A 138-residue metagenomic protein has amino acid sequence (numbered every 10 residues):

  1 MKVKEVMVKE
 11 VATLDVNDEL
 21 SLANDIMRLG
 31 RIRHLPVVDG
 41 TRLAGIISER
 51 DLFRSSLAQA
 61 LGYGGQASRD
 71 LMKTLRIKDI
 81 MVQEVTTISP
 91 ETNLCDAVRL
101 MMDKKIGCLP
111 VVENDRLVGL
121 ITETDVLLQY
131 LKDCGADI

Functional and structural regions predicted by a protein language model:
M1-E10, E49-V85, V98-M102, T122-I138: Tandem CBS (Bateman) regulatory domains
L14-R31, V37-V38, T87-K105, V112 (+1 more regions): The conserved cystathionine-beta-synthase
N17, I46, L71-T74, E91 (+1 more regions): Non-catalytic, surface-exposed connector residues within folded enzymatic/regulatory domains
E19-A23, A44-S48, G62-S68, N93-D96: Short, functional N-terminal and low-complexity linear motifs
M27, L35-D51, M101, L109-D125: A glycine-centered beta-loop-beta connector
H34-L35, T41-R42, Y63-Q66, K73-L75 (+3 more regions): Short, surface-exposed, polar/charged, turn-prone segments marking secondary-structure boundaries
